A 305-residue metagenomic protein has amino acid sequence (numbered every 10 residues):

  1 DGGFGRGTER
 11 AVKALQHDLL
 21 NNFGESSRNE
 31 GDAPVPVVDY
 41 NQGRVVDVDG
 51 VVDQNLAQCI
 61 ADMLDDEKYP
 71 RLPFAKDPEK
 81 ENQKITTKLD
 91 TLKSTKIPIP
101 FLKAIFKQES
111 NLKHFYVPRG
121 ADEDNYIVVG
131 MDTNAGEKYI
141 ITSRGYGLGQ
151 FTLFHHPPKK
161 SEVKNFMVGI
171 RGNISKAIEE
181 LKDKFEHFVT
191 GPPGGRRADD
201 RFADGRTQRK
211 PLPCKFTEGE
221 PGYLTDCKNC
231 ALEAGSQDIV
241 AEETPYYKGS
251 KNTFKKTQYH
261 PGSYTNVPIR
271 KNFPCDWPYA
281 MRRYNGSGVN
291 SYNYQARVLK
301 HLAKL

Functional and structural regions predicted by a protein language model:
D1-C59: Short acidic, glycine/serine/threonine-rich helix-capping segments at coil-helix boundaries
G3, V48-V51, Y69-L305: Catalytic glycan-binding domains that act on GlcNAc-containing polysaccharides
K13-Q16, L20, I60-L64, T86 (+3 more regions): Residue-level detector of alpha-helical secondary structure
Q54-P73: Low-complexity, glycine/serine/proline-rich disordered segments that function as export/translocation leaders
